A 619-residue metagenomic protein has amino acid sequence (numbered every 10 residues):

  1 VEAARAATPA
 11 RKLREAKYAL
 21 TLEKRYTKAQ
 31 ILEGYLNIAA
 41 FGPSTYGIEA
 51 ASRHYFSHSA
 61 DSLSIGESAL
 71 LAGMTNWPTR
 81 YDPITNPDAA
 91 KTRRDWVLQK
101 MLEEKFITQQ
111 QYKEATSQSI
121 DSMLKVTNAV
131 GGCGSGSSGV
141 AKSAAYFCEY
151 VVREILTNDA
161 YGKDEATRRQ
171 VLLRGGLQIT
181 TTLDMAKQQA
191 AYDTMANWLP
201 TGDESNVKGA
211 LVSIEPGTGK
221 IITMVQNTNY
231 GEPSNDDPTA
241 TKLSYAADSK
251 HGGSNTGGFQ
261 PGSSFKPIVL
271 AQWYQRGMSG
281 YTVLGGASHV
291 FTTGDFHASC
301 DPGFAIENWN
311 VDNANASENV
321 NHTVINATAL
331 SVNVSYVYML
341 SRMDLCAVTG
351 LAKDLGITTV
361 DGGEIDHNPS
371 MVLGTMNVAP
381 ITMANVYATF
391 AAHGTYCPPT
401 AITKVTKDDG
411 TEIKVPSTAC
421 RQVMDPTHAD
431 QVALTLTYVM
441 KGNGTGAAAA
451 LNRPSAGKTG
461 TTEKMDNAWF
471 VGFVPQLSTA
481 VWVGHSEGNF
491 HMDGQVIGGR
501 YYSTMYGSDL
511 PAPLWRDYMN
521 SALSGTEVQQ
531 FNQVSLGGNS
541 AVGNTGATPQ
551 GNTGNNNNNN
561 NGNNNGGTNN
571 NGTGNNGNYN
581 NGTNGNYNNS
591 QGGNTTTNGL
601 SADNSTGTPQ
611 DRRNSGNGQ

Functional and structural regions predicted by a protein language model:
V1-A3, A129-G139, G258, M278-V348 (+3 more regions): Conserved catalytic neighborhood of penicillin-recognizing serine enzymes
V1-T182, Q189, K353, T358 (+2 more regions): Non-catalytic, structured segments within soluble enzyme domains
E2, L124-K142, N158-K163, E232-N255 (+3 more regions): Surface-exposed intrinsically disordered loops and tails
E2-A3, M74-I84, D164, R168-R174 (+5 more regions): Substrate-binding clefts and substrate-entry loops adjacent to catalytic sites of polymer-processing enzymes acting on
L13, D88-A90, R94, E103-L124 (+3 more regions): Acidic/histidine-enriched alpha-helical segments
E23-K28, A40-T45, S59-D61, R80 (+11 more regions): Bacterial peptidoglycan biogenesis and beta-lactam-recognition machinery
L177, T181-G202, L211-S213, M224-N227 (+6 more regions): A penicillin-recognizing enzyme superfamily signal
S535-Q619: Proline/serine/threonine-rich low-complexity "mucin-like" segments in extracytoplasmic/periplasmic regions that act as
